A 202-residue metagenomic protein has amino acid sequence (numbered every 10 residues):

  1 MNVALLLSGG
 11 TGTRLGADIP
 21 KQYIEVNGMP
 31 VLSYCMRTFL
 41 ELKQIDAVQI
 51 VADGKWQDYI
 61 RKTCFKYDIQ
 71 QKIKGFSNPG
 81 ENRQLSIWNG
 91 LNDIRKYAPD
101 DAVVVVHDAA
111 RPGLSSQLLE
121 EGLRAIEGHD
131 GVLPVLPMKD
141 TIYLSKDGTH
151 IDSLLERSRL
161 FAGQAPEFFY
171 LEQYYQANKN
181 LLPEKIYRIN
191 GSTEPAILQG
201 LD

Functional and structural regions predicted by a protein language model:
M1-Q57: N-terminal glycine-rich phosphate-binding loop and ensuing alpha1 helix
L6, L32, G90, D108 (+2 more regions): Residue-level signal for inorganic ion chemistry
L7-G9, V51, V106-H107, P134-P137 (+1 more regions): Short beta-strand segments
T13, R83, A109-G113: Acidic metal-phosphate-binding loop of nucleotide-sugar-dependent transferases
D18-K21, V26, P30, N78-L85 (+2 more regions): Residues at secondary-structure transition points
S33-D101: Conserved N-terminal catalytic core of the sugar/cofactor nucleotidyltransferase
A98-A110: Short beta-strand-to-loop acidic/aromatic patch adjacent to the donor-nucleotide binding site
G113-L201: Conserved core of the sugar-phosphate nucleotidyltransferase
